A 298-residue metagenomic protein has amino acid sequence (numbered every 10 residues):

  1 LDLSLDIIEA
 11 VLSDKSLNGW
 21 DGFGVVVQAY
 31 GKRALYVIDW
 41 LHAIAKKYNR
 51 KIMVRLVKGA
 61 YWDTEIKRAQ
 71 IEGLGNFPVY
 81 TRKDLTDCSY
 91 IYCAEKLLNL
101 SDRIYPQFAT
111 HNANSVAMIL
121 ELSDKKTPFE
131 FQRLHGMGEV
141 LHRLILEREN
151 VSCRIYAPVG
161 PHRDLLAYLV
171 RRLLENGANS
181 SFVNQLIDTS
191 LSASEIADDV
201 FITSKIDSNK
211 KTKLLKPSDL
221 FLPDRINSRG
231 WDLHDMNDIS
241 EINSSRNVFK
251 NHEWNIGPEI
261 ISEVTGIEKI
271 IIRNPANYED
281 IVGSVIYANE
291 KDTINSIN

Functional and structural regions predicted by a protein language model:
S4-L186, E195: Active-site capping/gating regions of soluble enzymes
V159-G160, D164-A167, R171-N298: Terminal low-complexity tails and localization/encapsulation signals of metabolic enzymes
